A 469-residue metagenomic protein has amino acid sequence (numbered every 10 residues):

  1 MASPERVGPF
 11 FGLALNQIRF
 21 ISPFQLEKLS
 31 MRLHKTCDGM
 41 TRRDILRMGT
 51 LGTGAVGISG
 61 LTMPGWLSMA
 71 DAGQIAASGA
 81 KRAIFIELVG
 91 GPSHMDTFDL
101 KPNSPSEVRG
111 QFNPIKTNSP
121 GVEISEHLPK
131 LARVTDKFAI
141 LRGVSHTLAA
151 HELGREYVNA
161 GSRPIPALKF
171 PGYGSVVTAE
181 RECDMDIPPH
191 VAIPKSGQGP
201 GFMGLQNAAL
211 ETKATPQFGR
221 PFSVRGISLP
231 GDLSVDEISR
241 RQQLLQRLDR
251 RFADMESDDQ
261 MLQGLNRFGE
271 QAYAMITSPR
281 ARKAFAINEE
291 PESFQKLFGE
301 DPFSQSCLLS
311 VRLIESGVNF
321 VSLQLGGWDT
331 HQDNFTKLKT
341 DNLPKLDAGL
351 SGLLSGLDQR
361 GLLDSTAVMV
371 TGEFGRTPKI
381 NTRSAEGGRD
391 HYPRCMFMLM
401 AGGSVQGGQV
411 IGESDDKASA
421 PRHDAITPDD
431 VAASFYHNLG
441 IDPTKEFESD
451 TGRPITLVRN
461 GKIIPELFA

Functional and structural regions predicted by a protein language model:
F20-A469: Ligand-binding pockets and gating/stacking loops
